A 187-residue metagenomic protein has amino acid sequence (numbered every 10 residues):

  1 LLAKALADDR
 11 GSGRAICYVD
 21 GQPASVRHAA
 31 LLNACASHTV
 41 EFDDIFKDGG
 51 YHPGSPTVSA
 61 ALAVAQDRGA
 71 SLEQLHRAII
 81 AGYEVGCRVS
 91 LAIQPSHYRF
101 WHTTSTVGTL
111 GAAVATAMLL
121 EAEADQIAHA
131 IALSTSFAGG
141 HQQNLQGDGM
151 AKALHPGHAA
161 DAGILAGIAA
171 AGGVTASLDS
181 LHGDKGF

Functional and structural regions predicted by a protein language model:
L1-F187: N-terminal core-entry segment
